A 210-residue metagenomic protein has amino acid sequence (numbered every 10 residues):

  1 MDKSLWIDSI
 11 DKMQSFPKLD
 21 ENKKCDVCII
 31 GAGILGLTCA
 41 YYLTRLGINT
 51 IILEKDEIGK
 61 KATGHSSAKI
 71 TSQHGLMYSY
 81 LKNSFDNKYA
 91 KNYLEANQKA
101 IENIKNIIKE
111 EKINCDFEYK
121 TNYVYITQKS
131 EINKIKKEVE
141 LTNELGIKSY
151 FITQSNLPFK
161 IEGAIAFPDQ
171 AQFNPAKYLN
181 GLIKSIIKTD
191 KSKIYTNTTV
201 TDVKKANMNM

Functional and structural regions predicted by a protein language model:
M1-V27, R45: Extreme N-terminal leader/targeting segments of oxidoreductases
K23-I52: N-terminal Rossmann-like FAD-binding beta1-loop-alpha1 element of flavoenzymes
R45-H65: Glycine-rich FAD pyrophosphate-binding loop
I48, I147, S192: Short phosphate-binding/catalytic loops that engage adenosine nucleotides
Q73-I152: Dinucleotide-binding Rossmann-like beta1-alpha1 core, especially the glycine-rich loop that anchors the ADP
N87, N114-V124, T153-K184: Helix-loop-beta segment of a Rossmann-like dinucleotide-binding subdomain
N133, L141-N143, I165-M210: Helical element adjacent to the flavin cofactor pocket in flavoenzyme catalytic cores
